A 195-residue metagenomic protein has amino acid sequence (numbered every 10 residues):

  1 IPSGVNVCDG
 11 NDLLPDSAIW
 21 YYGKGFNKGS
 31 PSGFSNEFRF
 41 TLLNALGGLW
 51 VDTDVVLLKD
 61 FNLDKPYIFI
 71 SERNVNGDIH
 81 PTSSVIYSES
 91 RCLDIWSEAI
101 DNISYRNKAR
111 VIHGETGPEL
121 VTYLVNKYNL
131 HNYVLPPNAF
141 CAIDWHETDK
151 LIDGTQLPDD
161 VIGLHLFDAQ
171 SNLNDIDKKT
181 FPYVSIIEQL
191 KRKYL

Functional and structural regions predicted by a protein language model:
I1-N36, V51-L195: Glycosyltransferase-associated regions of secretory-pathway enzymes, highlighting luminal stem/catalytic domains
N36-G48: Small-residue hinge/turn detector
